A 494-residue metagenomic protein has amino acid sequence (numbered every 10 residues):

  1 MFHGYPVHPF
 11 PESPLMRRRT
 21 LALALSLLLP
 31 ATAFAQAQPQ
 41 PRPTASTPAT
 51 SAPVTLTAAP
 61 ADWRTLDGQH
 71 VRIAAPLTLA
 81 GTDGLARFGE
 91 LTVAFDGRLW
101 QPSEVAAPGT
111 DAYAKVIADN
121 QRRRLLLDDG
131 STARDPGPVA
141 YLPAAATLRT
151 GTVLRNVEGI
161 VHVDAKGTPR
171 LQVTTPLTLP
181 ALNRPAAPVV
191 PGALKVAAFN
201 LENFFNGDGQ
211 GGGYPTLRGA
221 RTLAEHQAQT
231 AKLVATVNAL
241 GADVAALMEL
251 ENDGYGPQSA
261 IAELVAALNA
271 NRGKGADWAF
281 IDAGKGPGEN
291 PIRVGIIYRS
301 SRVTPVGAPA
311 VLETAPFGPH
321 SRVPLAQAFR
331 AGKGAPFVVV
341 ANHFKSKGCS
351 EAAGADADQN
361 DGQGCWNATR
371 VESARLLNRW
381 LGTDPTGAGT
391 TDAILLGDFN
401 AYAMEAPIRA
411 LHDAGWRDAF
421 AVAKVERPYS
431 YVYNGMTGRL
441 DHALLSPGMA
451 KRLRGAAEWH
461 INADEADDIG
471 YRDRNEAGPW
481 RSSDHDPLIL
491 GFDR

Functional and structural regions predicted by a protein language model:
F10-A22: Bacterial N-terminal signal peptides that target proteins for export
A22-T32: Bacterial N-terminal signal peptides
Q36-G219, A224-V234, A270, A315-F317 (+4 more regions): Extended non-catalytic accessory segments flanking core domains
L66-D67, I73, T132, P143-L182 (+3 more regions): Metal-dependent phosphoester-hydrolase catalytic domains
T78-L79, T132-R134, L201-N206, L250-Y255 (+7 more regions): Solvent-exposed loop/turn segments at secondary-structure junctions within structured extracellular/periplasmic domains
D83-L91, P138, K166-T174, G207-G211 (+6 more regions): Short, solvent-exposed loop/turn and secondary-structure capping segments
G167-R293, S350-N378, T390-T391, N462-W480 (+2 more regions): N-terminal, active-site-proximal structural segment of metallo-dependent hydrolase catalytic domains
P257, I261-K345: Structured beta-strand-rich core segments of catalytic domains in phosphoester-bond hydrolases
